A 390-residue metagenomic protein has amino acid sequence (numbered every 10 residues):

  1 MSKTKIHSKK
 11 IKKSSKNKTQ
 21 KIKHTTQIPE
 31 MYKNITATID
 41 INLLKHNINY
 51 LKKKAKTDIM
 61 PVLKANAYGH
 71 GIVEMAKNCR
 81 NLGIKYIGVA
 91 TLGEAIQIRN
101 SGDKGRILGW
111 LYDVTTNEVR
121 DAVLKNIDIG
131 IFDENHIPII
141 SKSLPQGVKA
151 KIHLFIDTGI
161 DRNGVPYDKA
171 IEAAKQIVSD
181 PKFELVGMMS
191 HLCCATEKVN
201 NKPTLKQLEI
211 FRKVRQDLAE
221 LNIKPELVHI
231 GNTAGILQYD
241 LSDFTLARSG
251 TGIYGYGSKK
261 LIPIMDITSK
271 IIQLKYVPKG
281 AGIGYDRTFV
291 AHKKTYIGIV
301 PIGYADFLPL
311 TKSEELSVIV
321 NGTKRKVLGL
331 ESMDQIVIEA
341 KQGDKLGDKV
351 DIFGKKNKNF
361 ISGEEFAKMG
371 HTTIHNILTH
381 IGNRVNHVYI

Functional and structural regions predicted by a protein language model:
M1-K23: Polybasic, lysine-enriched low-complexity intrinsically disordered terminal tails
K21-D40, K45, E94, D113-V114 (+2 more regions): Active-site anion/phosphate-binding pocket segments in diverse small-molecule metabolic enzymes
I28-M31, I35-I39, L43-H46, T57-H229: Active-site-proximal beta-alpha core segment in soluble small-molecule metabolic enzymes
Y50: Conserved N-terminal alpha-helix of the aminotransferase class I/II PLP-enzyme fold
K54: Conserved PLP-enzyme active-site core in the AAT-like
